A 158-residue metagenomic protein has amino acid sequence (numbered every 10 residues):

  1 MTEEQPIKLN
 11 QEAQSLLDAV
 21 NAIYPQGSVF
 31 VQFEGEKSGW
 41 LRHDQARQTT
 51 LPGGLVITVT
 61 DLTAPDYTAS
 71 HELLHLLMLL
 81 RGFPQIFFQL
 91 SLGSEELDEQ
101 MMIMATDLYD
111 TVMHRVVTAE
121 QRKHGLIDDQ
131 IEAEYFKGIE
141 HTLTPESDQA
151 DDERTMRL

Functional and structural regions predicted by a protein language model:
M1-L51, L62, I103-A105, Y109-T111 (+1 more regions): Auxiliary, metal-adjacent structural segments of Zn-dependent hydrolase domains
S15, S28, S38, S70 (+2 more regions): Generic serine detector
V20-I23, I86-L158: Metalloprotease/metallohydrolase-associated module, dominated by Zn2+-dependent proteases
G35-L41, L79-F88: Short, functional N-terminal and low-complexity linear motifs
G53-S70: Short pre-active-site segment immediately N-terminal to the catalytic Zn-binding motif
P65-P84: Active-site recognition of the HExxH zinc-binding catalytic motif
